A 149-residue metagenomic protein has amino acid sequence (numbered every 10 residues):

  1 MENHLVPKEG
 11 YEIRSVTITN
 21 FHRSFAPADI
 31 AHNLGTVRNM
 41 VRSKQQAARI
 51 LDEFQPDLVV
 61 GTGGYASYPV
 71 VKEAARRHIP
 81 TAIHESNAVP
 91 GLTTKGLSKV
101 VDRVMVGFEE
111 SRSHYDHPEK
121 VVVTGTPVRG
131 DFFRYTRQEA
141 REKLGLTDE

Functional and structural regions predicted by a protein language model:
M1, A66-S67, E110-S111: Alpha-helix capping/helix-boundary segments
M1-K44, E119, T124-P127: Conserved nucleotide-sugar phosphate-binding/catalytic loop shared by glycosyltransferases and other
E12, A75-R137: Active-site-proximal region of nucleotide-activated glycan assembly enzymes, centered on histidine/acidic-rich loops
H32, F133-L146: A short helix/loop element that forms part of the nucleotide-sugar donor recognition site in Leloir-type
S43-A47, A140: Generic hydrophobic alpha-helical segments
Q46-V59, A66-A82, K95-K99, R103: Glycosyltransferases and closely related glycan-assembly transferases that use nucleotide-activated donors
G64-A66, A88: Residue-level detector of alpha-helix initiation sites
